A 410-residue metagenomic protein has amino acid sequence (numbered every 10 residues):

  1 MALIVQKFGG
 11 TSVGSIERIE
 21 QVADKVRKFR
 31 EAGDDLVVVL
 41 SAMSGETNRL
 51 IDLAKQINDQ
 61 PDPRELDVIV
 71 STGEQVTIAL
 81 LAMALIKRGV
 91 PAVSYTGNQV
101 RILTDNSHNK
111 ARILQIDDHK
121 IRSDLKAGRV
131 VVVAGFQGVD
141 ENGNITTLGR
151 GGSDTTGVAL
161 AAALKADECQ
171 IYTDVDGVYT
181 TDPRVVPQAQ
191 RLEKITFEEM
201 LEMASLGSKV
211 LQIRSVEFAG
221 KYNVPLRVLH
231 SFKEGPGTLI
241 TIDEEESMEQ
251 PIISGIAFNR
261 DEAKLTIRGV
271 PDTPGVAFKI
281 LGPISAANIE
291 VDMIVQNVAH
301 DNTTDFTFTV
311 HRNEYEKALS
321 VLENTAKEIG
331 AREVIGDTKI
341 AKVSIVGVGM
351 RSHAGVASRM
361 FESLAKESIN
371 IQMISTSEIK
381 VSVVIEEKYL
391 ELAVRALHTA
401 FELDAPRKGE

Functional and structural regions predicted by a protein language model:
M1-V216, N297, T309, V384-E386 (+3 more regions): Nucleotide/pyrophosphate-binding catalytic subdomain
A32, R88, Y222, A287 (+1 more regions): Conserved dinucleotide-binding and phosphotransfer motif residues
I57, G237-E410: A conserved regulatory-domain signal marking ACT and ACT-like small-molecule sensing domains and adjacent regulatory
P91-V93, P225, E290, N370: Conserved beta-strand segments of alpha/beta enzyme cores
E168-Y172, L226-V228, D292, M373: Short hydrophobic alpha-helical runs that function as membrane-insertion/retention elements
A219: Acidic-aromatic/histidine active-site loop/patch
V224-P236, R260: Active-site C-terminal subdomain of aminotransferase-like
